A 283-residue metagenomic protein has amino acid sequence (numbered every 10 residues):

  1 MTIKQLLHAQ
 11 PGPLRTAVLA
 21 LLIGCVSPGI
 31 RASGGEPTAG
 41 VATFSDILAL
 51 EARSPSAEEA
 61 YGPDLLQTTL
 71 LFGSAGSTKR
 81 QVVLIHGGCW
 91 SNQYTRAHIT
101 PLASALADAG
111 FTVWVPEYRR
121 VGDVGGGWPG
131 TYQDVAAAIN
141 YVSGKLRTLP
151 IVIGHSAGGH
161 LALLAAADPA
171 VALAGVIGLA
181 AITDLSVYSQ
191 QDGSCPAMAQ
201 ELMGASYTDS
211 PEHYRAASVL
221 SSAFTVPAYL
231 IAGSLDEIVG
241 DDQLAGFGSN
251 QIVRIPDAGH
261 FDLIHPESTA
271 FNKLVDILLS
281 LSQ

Functional and structural regions predicted by a protein language model:
E36-G76: N-terminal cap/lid segment of alpha/beta-hydrolase-fold proteins
S77, V82-A105: Short, surface-exposed "cap/lid" segments of acyl-processing enzymes
Q93-A103, W114-R147: Catalytic nucleophile-loop/oxyanion-hole region of alpha/beta-hydrolase and closely related hydrolase-like folds
L146-H155: Alpha/beta-hydrolase fold nucleophile elbow
G154-L164: Glycine-rich nucleophile elbow surrounding the catalytic serine of serine-hydrolase chemistry
L164-D209: Hydrolase active-site cap/lid region
L230-A232: Short beta-strand/loop motif that positions the catalytic acidic residue of the alpha/beta-hydrolase fold
I238-Q283: C-terminal catalytic histidine-bearing segment of alpha/beta-hydrolase fold enzymes
